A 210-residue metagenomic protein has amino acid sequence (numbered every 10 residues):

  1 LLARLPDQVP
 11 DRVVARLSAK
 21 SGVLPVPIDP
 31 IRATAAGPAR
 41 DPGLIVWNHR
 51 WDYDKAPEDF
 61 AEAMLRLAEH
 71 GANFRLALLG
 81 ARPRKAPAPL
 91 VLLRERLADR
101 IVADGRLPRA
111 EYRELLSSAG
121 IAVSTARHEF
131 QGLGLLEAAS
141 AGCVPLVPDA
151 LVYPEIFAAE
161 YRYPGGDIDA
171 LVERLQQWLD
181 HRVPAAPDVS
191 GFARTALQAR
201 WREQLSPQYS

Functional and structural regions predicted by a protein language model:
L1-T34: Donor nucleotide-sugar binding/catalytic pocket of nucleotide-sugar-dependent glycosyltransferases
A15-R16, A88-A110: Nucleotide-activated donor-binding/catalytic signature segment of Leloir-type glycosyltransferases, i.e., the conserved
G37-R66, L76-A77: Conserved donor-binding/catalytic core segment of Leloir-type glycosyltransferases
E114-A119: Short alpha-helical donor nucleotide-sugar binding micro-motif in glycosyltransferases
R127: Aromatic "clamp/platform" in nucleotide-sugar-dependent glycosyltransferases that forms part of the donor/acceptor
V144-V147: Short hydrophobic beta-strand element within catalytic cores of glycosyltransferases and related nucleotide-activated
Y161-D169, Q176-D180: Conserved acidic donor-binding segment of nucleotide-sugar-dependent glycosyltransferases
D180-S210: A charged, aromatic-enriched C-terminal amphipathic alpha-helix characteristic of glycosyltransferases across folds
